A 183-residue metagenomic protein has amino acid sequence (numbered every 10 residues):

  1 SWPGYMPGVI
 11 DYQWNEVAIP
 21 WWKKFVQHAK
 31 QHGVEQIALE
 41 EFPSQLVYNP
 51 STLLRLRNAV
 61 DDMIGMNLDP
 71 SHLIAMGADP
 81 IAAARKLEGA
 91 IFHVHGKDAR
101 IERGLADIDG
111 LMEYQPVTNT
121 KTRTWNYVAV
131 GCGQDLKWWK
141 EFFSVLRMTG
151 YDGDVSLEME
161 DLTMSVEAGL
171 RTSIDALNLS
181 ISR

Functional and structural regions predicted by a protein language model:
S1-G65: Active-site acidic/histidine proton-transfer and metal-coordination neighborhood in alpha/beta enzyme cores
W2-G4, E40-S44, D69-L73, K97-I101 (+1 more regions): Active-site beta-loop-alpha junctions enriched in small/polar residues
P7-D11, T124-W125, M159: A short, mixed-charge helix-start or loop-turn motif at secondary-structure junctions
N15, P50-L54, L73-Y151, E167-A168: Gly/Pro-rich active-site loop or hairpin
H28, R55-L56, V145, A176-L179: A generic secondary-structure signal
I37-L39, I64-L68, F92-G96, G153-L157: Hydrophobic faces of well-ordered beta-strands that scaffold small-molecule active sites in alpha/beta enzyme cores
L46, R55, A75, T163 (+1 more regions): Conserved, well-structured beta-alpha core segment at the onset of a catalytic domain
V166-R183: C-terminal helical cap(s) of enzyme catalytic domains, especially alpha/beta-barrels
